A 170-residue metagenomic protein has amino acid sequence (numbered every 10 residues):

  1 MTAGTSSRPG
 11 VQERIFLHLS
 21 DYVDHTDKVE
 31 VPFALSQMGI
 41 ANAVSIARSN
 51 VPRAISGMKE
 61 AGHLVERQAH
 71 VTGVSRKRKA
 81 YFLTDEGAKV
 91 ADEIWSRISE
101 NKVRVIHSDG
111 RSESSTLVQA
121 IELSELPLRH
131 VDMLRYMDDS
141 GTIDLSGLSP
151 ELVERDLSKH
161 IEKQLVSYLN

Functional and structural regions predicted by a protein language model:
M1-E13, I40-Q68: Helix-turn-helix-like N-terminal two-helix hairpins of bacterial/phage DNA-binding regulators
G4-R8, V29-F33, E125-L126, S149: Residue-level marker of regulatory loop/turn positions in helix-turn-helix DNA-binding domains and in histidine
T5-Y22, L123-V131: Short helix-coil-helix linker/hinge
R8, Q12, A69-E93, N170: Short, cationic-aromatic polyanion-contact patches
T26-N42, M133-E151: Short acidic, hydrophobic short linear motifs in intrinsically disordered regions
S45-E60, L148-L169: Short amphipathic alpha-helical interaction segments
K89-D138: Amphipathic alpha-helical dimerization/coiled-coil segments that flank or bridge DNA-binding/regulatory modules
